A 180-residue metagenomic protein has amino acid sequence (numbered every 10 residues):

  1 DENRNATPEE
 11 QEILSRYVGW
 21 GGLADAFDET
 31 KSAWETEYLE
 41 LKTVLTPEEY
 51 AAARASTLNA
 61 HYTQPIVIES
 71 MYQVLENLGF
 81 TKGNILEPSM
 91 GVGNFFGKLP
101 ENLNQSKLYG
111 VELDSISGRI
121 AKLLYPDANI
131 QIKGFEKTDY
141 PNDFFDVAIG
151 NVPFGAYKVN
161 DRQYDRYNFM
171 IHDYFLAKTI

Functional and structural regions predicted by a protein language model:
D1-I180: Class I S-adenosyl-L-methionine-dependent methyltransferase catalytic core
